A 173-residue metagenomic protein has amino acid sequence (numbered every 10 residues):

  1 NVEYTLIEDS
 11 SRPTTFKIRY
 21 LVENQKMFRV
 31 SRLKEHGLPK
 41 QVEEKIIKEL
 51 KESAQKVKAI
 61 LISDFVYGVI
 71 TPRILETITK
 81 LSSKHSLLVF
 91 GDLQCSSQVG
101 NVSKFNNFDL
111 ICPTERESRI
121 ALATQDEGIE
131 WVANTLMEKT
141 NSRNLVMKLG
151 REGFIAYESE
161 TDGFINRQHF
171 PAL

Functional and structural regions predicted by a protein language model:
N1-L61, H85: Conserved N-terminal subdomain of the carbohydrate kinase-like
I60-S63, T114: Residue-level signal for inorganic ion chemistry
F65-I70: Glycine-rich phosphate-binding loops at beta-strand->alpha-helix junctions
P72-Q168: Conserved phosphate/ATP/ADP-binding segment of small-molecule kinases
H169-L173: Short pre-catalytic strand/loop immediately N-terminal to key active-site residues, enriched for Gly-Thr
